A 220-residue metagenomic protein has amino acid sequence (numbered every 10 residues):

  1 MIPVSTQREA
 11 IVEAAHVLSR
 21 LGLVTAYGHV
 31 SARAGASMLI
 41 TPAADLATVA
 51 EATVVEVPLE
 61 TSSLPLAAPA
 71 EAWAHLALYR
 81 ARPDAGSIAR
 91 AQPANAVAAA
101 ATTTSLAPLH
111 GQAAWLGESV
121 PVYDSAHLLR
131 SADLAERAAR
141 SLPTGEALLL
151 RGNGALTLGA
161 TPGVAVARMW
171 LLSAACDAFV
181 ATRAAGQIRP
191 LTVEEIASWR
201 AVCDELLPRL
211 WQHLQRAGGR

Functional and structural regions predicted by a protein language model:
M1-R220: Glycine-rich flexible loops
